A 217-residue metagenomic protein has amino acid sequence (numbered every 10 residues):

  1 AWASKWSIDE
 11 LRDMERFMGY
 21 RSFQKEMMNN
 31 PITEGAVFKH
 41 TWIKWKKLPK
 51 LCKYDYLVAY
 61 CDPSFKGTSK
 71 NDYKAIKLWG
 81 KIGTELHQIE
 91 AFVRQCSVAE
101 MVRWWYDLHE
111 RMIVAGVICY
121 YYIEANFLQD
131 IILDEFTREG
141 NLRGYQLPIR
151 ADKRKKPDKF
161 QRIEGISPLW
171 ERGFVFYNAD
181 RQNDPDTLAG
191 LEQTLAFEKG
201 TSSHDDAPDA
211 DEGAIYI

Functional and structural regions predicted by a protein language model:
A1-D13, F17-M18, N30, E34 (+2 more regions): Mg2+-dependent endonuclease catalytic cores in nucleic-acid-processing enzymes, primarily RNase H-like
A1-P63: ATPase catalytic-site recognition across NTP-hydrolyzing enzymes
M27, I166, A210: A residue-level signal for conserved active-site and pocket-lining positions in enzyme catalytic cores
K47-K53, K66-K70, D107-A115: Short, conserved, surface-exposed binding loops centered on an aromatic residue
A59-Y60, L78, Y122, D209: Structured core elements
C61-I76: An active-site-proximal beta-strand-loop segment
P63, A125, D206-A207: Generic detector of well-ordered alpha-helical packing
E198-I217: Charge-patterned, long linear interaction tracts outside catalytic cores
